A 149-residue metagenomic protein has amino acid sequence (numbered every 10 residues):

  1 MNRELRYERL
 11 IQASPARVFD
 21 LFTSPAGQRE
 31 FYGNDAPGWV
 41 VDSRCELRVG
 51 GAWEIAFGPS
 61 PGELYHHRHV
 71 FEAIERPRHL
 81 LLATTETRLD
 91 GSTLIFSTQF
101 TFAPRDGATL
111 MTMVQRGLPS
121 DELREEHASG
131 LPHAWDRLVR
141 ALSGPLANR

Functional and structural regions predicted by a protein language model:
M1-G38: Hydrophobic ligand-binding cavity/cleft-lining segments
N2-E8, P15-A16, V40, A52 (+4 more regions): Intrinsic-disorder/low-complexity, polar/charged segments enriched in Ser/Thr/Lys/Arg/Asp/Glu/Gln
A16, G27, R76-H79, D136 (+2 more regions): Generic structural signal for secondary-structure transition and capping sites
T23, T109-T112: Ser/Thr-centric signal marking residues that sit in or immediately flank functional binding/regulatory motifs
R29, N34, R44-V49, E54 (+2 more regions): Hydrophobic-ligand binding "helix-grip"
L110, R116-R149: A conserved amphipathic terminal alpha-helix motif
